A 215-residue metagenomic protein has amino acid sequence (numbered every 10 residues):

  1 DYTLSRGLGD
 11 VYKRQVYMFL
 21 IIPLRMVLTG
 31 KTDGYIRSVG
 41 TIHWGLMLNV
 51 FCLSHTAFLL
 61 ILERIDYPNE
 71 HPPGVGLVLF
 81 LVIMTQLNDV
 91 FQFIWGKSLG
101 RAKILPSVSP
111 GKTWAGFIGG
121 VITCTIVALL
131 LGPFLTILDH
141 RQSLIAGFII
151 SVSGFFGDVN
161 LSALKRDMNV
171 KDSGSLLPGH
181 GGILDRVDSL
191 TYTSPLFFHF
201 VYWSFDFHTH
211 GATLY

Functional and structural regions predicted by a protein language model:
D1, R25, R37-G40: Generic detector of well-ordered alpha-helical segments enriched in charged/polar residues, highlighting helical
D1-Y12: Single conserved hydrophobic/aromatic residue that forms the stacking wall/gate of nucleotide- or nucleobase-binding
R6, L20-K31: Short helix-perturbing small/polar motifs within transmembrane alpha-helices
V16-Y17, I21-I22, T41-Q92, G96-A102 (+3 more regions): Hydrophobic alpha-helical transmembrane segments
T29-R37, I137-L138: Membrane-interface helix-boundary motifs at transmembrane edges
